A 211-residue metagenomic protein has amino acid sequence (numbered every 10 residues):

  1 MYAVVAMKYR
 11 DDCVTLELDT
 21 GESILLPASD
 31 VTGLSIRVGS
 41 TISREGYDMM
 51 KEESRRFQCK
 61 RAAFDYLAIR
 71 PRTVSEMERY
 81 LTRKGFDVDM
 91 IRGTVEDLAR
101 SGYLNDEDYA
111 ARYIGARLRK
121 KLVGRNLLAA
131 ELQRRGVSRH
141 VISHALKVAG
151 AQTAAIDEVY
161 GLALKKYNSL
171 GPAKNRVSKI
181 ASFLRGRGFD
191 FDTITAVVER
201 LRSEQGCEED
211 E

Functional and structural regions predicted by a protein language model:
M1-E211: An alpha-helical, amphipathic repeat domain used for nucleic-acid recognition, typified by the mTERF helical solenoid
